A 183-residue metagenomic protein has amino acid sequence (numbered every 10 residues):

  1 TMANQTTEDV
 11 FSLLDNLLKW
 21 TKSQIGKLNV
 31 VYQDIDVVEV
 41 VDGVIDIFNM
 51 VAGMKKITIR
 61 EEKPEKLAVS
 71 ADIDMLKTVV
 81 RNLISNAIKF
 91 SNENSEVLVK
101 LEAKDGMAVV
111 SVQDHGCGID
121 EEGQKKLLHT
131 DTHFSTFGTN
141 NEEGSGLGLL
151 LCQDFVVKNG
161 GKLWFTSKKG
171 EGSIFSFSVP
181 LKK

Functional and structural regions predicted by a protein language model:
A3-V10: Short alpha-helical segment of the dimerization/phosphotransfer core of two-component systems
T21-Y32: Helix-loop junction within the histidine kinase core
V31-D36, G53, T58-L67: Conserved catalytic submotifs in the C-terminal HATPase_c
V31-D46, K77: A conserved beta-strand-to-alpha-helix junction within the catalytic ATP-binding
V37, G118-H129: Short helix N-cap motif at coil->helix boundaries in the Bergerat
A87-I88: Short helix-loop "hinge" at the ATP-lid/N-box region of the Bergerat-fold HATPase_c
